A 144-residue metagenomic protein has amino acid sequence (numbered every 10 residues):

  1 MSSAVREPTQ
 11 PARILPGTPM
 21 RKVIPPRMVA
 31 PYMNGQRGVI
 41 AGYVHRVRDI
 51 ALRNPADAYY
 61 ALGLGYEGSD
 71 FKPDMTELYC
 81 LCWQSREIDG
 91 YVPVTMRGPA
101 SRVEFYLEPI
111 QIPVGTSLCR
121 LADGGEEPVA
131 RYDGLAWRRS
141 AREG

Functional and structural regions predicted by a protein language model:
M1-E7, R37-I40, D49-G144: Conserved NAD+-utilizing ADP-ribose enzyme module
V5-Y43, L52-R53: Glycine-rich loop/turn
R46: Short HxH-centered metal-ligating active-site micro-motif
